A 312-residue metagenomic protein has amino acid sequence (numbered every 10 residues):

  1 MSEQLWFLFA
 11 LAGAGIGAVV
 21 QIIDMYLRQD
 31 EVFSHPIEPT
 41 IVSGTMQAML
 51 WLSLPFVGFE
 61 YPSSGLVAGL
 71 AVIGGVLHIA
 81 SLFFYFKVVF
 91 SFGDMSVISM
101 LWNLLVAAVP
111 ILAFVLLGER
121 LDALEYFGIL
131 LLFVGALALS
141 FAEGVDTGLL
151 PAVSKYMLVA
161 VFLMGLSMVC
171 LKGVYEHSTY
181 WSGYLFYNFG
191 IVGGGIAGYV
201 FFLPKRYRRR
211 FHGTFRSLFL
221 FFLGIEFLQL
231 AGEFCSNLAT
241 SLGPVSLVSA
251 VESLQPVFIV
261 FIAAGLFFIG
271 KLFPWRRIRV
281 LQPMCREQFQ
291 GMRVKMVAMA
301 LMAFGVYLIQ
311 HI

Functional and structural regions predicted by a protein language model:
M1-I312: Polytopic alpha-helical membrane proteins, predominantly small-molecule transporters/carriers
